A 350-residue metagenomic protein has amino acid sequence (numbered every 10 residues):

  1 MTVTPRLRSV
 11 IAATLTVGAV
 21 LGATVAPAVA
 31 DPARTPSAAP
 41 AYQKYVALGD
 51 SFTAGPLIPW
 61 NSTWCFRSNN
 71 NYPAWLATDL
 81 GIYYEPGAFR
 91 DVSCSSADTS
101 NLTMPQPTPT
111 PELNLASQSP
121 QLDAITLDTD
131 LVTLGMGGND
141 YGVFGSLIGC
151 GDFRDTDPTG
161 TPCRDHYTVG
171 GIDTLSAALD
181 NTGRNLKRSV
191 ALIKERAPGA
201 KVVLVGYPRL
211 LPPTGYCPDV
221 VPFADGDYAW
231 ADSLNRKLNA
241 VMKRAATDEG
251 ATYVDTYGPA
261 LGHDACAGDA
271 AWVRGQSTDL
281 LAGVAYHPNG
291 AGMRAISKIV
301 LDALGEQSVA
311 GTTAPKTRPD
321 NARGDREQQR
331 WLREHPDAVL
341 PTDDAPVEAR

Functional and structural regions predicted by a protein language model:
M1-A33: Secretory targeting and sorting signals
D31-K44, A116-T133, L186-K201: Short amphipathic alpha-helices and their capping/turn segments at secondary-structure boundaries
A33-S96, V132, G151-D157: Serine-esterase "nucleophile elbow" of acetyl-processing enzymes
K44-G49, T53-G55, A88-S93, D130-G135 (+5 more regions): Structural recognition of the beta-strand scaffold that forms the well-ordered cores of secreted hydrolase catalytic
P56, E112-A177, R209: Oxyanion-hole/transition-state-stabilizing segment in secreted/luminal serine hydrolases and related acyltransferases
S95-S119, A265-L280: Charged, often glycine-rich, active-site loop that binds/positions anionic groups
L131-G135, D157-R196, V203-Y253: Conserved N-terminal glycine/acidic-rich loop preference
P208-A349: Catalytic His-Asp segment of secreted/periplasmic serine-dependent ester chemistry enzymes
